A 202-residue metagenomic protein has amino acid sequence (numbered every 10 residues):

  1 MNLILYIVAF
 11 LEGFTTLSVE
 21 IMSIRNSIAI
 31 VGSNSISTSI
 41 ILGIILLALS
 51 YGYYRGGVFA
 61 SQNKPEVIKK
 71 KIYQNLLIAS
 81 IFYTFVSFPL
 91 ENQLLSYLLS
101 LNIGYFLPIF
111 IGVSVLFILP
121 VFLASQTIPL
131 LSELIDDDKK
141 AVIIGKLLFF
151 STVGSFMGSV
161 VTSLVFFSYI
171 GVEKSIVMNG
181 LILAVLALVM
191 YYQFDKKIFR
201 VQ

Functional and structural regions predicted by a protein language model:
M1-Q202: Alpha-helical transmembrane segments of multi-pass membrane proteins
